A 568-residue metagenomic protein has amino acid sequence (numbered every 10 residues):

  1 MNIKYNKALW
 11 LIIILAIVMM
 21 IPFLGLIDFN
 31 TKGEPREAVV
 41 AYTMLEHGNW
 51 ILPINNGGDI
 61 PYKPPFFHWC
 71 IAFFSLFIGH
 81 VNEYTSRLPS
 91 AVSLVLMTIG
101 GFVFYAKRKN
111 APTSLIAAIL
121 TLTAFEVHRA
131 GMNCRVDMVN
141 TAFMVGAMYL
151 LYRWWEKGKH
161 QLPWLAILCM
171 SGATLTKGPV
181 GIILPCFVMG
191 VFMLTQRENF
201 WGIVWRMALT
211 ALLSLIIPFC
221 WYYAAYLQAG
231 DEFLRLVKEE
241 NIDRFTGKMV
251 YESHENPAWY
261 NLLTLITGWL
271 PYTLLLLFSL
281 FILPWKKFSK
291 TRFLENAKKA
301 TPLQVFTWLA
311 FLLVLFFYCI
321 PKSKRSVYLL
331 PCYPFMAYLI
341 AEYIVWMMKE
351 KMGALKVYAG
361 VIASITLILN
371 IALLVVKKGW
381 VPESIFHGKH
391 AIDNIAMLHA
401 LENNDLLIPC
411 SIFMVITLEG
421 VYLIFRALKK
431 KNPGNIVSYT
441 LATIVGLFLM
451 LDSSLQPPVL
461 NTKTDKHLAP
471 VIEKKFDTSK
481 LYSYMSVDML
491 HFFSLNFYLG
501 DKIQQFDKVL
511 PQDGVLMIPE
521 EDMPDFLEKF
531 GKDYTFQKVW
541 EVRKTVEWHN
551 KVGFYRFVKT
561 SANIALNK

Functional and structural regions predicted by a protein language model:
M1-V357, V376-K377, L428-K429, V539 (+1 more regions): Membrane-integral, polyisoprenol-dependent glycosyltransferases of the GT-C/oligosaccharyltransferase superfamily
W164, W285-K568: Membrane-embedded architecture of ER/inner-membrane glycosylation machinery
